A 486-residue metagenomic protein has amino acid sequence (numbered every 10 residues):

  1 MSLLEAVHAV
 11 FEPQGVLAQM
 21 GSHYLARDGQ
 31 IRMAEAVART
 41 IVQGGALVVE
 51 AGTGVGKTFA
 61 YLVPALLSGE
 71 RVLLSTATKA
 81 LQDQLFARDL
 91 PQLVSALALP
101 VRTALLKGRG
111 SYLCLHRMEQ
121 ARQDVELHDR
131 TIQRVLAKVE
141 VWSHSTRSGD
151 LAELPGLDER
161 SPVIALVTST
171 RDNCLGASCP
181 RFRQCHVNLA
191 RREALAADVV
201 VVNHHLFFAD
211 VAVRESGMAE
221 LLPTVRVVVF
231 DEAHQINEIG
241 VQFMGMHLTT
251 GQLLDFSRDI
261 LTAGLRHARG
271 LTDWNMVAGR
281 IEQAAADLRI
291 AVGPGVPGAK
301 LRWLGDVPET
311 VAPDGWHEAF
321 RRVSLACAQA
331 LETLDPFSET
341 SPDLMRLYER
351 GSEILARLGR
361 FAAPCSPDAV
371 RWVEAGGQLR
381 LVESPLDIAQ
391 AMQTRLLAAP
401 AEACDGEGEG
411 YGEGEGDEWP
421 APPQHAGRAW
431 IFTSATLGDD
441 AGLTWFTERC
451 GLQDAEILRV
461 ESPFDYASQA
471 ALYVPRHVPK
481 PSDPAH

Functional and structural regions predicted by a protein language model:
S2-Q19, T53, E70-V200, H205 (+3 more regions): A substrate-engagement module of RecA-like helicase motors
S2-V49: Conserved pre-motif I regulatory segment
A38-R39, T58-R71, R88-Q92: Walker A/P-loop NTP-binding motif
V42-L47, E70, D198, R428-A429: Pre-Walker A (Motif I) flank of P-loop NTPase domains
V49-Y61: Glycine-rich P-loop/Walker A and Walker A-like loops and their local beta1-loop-alpha1 context in P-loop NTPases
L67, D83, R88-P91, R171-D172 (+2 more regions): Signature of the SF2 helicase/ATPase Hel1-core->accessory helical subdomain module
L74-A80, L97-L115, T224-Q235, L248-D259 (+1 more regions): Conserved beta-strand -> loop -> alpha-helix junction used to position metal-binding or nucleic-acid-contacting
A165-V200, V211-M218, Q329-G408, E415-V478 (+1 more regions): A contiguous, basic/glycine-rich beta-loop/short-helix subdomain that forms a polymer-engagement track
